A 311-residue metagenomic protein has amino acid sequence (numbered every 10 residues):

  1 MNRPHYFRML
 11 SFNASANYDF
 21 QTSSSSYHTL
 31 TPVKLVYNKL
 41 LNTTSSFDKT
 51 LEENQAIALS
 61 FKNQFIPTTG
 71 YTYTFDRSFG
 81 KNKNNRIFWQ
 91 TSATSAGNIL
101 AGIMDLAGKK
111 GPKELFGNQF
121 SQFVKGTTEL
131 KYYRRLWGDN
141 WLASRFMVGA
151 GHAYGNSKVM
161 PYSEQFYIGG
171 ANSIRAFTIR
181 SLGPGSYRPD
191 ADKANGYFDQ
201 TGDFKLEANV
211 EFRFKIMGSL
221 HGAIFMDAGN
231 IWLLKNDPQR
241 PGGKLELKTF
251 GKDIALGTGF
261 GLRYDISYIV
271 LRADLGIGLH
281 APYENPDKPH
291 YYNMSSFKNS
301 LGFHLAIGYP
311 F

Functional and structural regions predicted by a protein language model:
M1-M147, K288, F297: Transmembrane beta-strand segments of outer-membrane beta-barrel domains in Gram-negative and organellar OMPs
M1-N2, S95, R134, D192-G196 (+2 more regions): Transmembrane beta-strand segments that form the barrel wall of outer-membrane beta-barrel proteins
P4-R8, S60-F65, F116-Q122, Y167 (+4 more regions): Replace "Gram-negative outer membrane beta-barrel proteins" with "bacterial and organellar outer membrane beta-barrel
L10, S24-L30, A101-D105, Y154-F166 (+2 more regions): Outer-membrane beta-barrel and related beta-rich outer-membrane complex signature in Gram-negative bacteria
A16, Y264-Y268, F297-F311: Outer-membrane beta-barrel "beta-signal"
Y18-F20, Y73-R77, Y132-R134, F212-F214 (+3 more regions): Residue-level signature of outer-membrane beta-barrel architecture
S46-I57, I103-P112, I179-A194, N236-G243 (+1 more regions): Flexible, solvent-exposed coil segments and beta strand-coil junctions, predominantly the extracellular/periplasmic
W141-F225, L233-D237: Extracytoplasmic gating/loop element in the C-terminal half of outer-membrane beta-barrel translocons and assembly
